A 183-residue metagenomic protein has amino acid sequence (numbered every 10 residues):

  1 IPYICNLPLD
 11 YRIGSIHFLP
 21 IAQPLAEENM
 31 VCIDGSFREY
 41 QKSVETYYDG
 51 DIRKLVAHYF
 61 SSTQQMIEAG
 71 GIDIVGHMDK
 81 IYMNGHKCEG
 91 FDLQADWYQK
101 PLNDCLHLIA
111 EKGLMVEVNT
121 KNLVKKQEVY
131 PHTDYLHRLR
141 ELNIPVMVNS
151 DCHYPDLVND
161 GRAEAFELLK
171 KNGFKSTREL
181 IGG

Functional and structural regions predicted by a protein language model:
I1-E111: Extended substrate/RNA-proximal surfaces in nucleic-acid metabolism proteins
C88-G183: Charged catalytic cores and adjacent phosphate/nucleic-acid-binding surfaces used for phosphate/nucleic-acid chemistry
